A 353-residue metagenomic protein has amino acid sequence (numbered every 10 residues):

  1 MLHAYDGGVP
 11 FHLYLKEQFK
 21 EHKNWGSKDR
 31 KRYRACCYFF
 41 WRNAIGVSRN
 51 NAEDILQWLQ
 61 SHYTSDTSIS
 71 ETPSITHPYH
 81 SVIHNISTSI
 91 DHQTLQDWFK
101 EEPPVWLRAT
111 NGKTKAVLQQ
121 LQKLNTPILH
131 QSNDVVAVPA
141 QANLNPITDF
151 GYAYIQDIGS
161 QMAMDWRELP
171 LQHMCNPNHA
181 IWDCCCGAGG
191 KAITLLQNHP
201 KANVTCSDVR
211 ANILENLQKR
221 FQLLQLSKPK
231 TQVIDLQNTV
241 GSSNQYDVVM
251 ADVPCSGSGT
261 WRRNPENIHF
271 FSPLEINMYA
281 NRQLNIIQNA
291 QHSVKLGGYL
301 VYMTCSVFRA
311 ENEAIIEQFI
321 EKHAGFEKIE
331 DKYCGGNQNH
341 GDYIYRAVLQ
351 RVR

Functional and structural regions predicted by a protein language model:
M1-R353: S-adenosylmethionine
